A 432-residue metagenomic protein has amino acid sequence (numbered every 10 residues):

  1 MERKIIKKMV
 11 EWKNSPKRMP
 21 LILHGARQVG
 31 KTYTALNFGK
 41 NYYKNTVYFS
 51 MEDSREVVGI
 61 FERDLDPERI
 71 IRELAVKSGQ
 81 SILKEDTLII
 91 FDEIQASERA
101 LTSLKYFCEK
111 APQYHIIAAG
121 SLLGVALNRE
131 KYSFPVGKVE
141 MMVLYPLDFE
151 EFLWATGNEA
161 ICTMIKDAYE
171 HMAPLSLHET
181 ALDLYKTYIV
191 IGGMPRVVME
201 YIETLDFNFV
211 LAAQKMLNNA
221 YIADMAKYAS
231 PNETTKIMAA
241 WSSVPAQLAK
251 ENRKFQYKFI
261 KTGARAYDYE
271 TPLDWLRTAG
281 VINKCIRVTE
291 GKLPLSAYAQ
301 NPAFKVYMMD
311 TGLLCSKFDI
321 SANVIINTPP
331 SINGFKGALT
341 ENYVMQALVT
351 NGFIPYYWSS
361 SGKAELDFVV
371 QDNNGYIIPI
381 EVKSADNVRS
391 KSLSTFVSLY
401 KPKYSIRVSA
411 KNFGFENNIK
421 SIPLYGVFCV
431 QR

Functional and structural regions predicted by a protein language model:
M1-P16: Pre-Walker A adenine-sensing motif
L23: Hydrophobic anchor at the beta1->P-loop junction of P-loop NTPases
K31: Conserved lysine of the Walker
T34, F38: Hydrophobic positions on the alpha1 helix immediately C-terminal to the Walker A/P-loop
D53-E85: Short glycine-rich substrate-engagement loop in P-loop NTPases that contacts/grips substrate
I90, H115-S121, V143, F152: Structural recognition of the conserved hydrophobic beta-strand(s) that form the central parallel beta-sheet of P-loop
L127-A249: Interdomain motor-coupling "hinge/lid" segment immediately C-terminal to the ATP-binding subdomain of NTP-driven enzymes
V198-L366, V370-N374: Accessory nucleic acid-recognition modules appended to NTPase machines
